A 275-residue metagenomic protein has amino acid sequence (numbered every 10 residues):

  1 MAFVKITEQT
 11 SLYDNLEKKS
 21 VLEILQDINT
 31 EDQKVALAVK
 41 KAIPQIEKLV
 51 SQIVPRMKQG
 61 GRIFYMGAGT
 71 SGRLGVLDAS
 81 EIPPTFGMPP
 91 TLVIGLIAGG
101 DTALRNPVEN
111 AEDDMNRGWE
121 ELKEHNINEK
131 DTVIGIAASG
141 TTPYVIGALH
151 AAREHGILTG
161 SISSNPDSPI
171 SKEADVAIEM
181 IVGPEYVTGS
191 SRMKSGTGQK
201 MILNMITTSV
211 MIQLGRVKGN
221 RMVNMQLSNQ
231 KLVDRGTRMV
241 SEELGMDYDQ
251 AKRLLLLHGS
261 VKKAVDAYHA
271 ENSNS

Functional and structural regions predicted by a protein language model:
M1-A38: Cofactor-/ligand-binding subdomain signature composed of acidic, glycine-rich, tryptophan-containing flexible loops
E31-K41, P107, V133-G135: Short, basic, glycine/proline-bearing loop/turn elements
K41-R56: A short, well-structured juxtamembrane/interface segment
P44, K48, P143, T197 (+3 more regions): Charged, alpha-helix-enriched surfaces in structured cytosolic catalytic cores of large nucleotide-utilizing machines
G61, I157, M246: Short glycine/serine/threonine/alanine-rich loop segments
F64, A68-M201, V210-L214: Glycine-rich phosphate-binding loops that contact phosphosugars or nucleotide phosphates
V210-S275: Short, amphipathic alpha-helical interaction segments embedded in low-complexity terminal/linker regions of eukaryotic
